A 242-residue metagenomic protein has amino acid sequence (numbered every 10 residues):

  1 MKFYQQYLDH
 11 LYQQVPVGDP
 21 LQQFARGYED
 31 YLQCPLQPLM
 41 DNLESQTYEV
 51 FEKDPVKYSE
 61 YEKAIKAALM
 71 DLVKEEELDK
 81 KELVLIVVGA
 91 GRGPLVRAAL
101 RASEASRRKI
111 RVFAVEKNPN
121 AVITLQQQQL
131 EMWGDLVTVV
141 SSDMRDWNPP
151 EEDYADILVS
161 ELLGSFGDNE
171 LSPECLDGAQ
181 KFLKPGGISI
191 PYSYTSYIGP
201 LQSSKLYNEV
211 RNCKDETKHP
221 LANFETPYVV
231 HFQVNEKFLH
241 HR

Functional and structural regions predicted by a protein language model:
M1-K57, K63, L72-L83, V88 (+1 more regions): Class I SAM-binding transferase module
A67: Pre-Walker A adenine-sensing motif
R92: Conserved SAM/SAH-binding loop
A99: Aromatic pocket-lining residues of Rossmann-like dinucleotide-binding sites
